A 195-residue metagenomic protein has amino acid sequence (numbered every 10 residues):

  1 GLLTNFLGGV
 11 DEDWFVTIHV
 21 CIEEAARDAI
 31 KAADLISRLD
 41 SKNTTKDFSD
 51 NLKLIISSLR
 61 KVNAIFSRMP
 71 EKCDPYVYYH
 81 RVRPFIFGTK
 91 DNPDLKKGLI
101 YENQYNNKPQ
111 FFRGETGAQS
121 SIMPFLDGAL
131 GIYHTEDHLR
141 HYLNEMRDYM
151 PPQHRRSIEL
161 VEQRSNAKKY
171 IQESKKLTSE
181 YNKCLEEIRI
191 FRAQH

Functional and structural regions predicted by a protein language model:
G1-H195: Surface-exposed peri-terminal alpha-helical interaction modules
